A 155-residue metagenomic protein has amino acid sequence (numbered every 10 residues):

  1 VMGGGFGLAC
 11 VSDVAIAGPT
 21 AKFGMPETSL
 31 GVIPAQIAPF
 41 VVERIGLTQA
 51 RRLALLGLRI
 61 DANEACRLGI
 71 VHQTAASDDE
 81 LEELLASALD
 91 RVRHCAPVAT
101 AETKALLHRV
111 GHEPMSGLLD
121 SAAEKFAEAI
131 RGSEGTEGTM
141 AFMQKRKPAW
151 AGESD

Functional and structural regions predicted by a protein language model:
V1-L30, R59-A62: Glycine-rich beta-to-alpha active-site loop
M2, P34, L47, G135: Functionally critical, cavity-lining and gating residues within the transmembrane helices of 12-TM secondary
I16-A21, V71-D120, E124, A149-D155: C-terminal long alpha-helix characteristic of the crotonase
P39-T48: Hydrophobic, secondary-structure "cap" segments at the distal end of domains
R44, L56, A129: Conserved catalytic core of Hanks-type protein kinase domains
Q49-L58: Short helix- or helix-capping micro-motifs that position conserved polar/aromatic residues at function-defining sites
